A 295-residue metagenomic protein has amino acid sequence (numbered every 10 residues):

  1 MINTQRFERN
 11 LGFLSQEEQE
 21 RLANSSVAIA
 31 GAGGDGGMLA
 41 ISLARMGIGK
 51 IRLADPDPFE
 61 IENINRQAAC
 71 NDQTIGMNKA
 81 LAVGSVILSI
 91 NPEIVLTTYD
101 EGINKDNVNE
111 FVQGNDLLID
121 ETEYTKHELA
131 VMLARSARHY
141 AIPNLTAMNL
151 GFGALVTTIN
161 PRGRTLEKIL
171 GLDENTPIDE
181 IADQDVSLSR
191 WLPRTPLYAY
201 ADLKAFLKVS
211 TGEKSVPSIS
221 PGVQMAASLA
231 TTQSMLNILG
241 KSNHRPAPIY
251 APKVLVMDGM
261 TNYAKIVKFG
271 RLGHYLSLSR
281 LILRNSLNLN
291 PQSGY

Functional and structural regions predicted by a protein language model:
M1-F13, L236-Y295: Phosphate-binding loop/pocket of nucleotide- and phosphate-handling active sites
M1-I29, V216: A short, basic/flexible loop-to-alpha-helix module at the beginning of a structural domain
D35-G36: Hydrophobic/small residue at the entry helix of a nucleotide-binding pocket
I48-N91: Glycine-rich phosphate-binding loop and adjoining beta1-alpha1-beta2 segment of Rossmann-like nucleotide-binding folds
G76-A130: A structured beta-alpha segment of the ubiquitous adenosine-cofactor-binding alpha/beta core
L117-N160: ADP-ribose/adenylate-binding Rossmann-like module
P161, M225-S242: Oxidoreductase and adenylate-handling cofactor-binding alpha/beta cores
L166-M225: A conserved mid-domain beta-alpha-beta active-site/ligand-binding segment of alpha/beta enzyme cores
